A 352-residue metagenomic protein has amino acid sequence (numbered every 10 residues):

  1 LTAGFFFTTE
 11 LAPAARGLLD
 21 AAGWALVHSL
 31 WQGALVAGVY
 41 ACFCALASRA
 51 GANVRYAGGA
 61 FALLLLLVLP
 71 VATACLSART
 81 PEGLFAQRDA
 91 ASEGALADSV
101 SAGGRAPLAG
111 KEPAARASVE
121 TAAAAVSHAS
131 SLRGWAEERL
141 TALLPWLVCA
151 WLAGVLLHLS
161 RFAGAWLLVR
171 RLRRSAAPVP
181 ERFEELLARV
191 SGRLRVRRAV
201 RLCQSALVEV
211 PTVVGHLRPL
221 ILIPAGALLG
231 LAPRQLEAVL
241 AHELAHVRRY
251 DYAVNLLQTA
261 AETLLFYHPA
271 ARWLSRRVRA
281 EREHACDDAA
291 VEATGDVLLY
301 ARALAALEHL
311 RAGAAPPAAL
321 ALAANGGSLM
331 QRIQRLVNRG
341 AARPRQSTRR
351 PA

Functional and structural regions predicted by a protein language model:
L1-A352: Hydrophobic topogenic segments
